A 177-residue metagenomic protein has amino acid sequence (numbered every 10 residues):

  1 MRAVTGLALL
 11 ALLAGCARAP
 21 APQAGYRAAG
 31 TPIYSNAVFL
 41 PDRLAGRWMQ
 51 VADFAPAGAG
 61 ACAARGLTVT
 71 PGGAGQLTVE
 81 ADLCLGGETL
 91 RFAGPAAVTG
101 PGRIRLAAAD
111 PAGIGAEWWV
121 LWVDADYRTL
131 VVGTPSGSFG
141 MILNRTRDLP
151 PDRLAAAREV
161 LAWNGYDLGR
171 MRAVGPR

Functional and structural regions predicted by a protein language model:
M1-A14: Sec-dependent bacterial lipoprotein signal peptides
C16-R177: A beta-rich soluble binding module of mature secreted/lumenal proteins
